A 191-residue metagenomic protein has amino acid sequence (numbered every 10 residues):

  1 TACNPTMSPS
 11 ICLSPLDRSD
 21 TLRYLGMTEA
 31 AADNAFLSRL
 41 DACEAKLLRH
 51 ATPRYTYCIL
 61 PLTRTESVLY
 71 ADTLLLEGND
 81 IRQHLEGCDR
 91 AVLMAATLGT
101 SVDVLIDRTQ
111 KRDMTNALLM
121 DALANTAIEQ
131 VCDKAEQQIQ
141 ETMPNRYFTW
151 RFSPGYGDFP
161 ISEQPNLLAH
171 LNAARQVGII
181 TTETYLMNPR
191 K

Functional and structural regions predicted by a protein language model:
C3-M120: Active-site helix-to-loop segments that bind/position phosphate- or nucleotide-bearing substrates and donors across
P53-L62, Q137-S153: Flexible, glycine/charged-enriched surface loops at secondary-structure junctions
L98, N145-K191: Short terminal or interdomain "cap/linker" segment that borders an active site or interface and mediates
V102-V104, A127, D158-S162: Short, well-ordered, mixed-charge alpha-helical segments that flank or form enzyme active sites
T115-Q137: Compact, glycine/acidic-enriched structural inserts
